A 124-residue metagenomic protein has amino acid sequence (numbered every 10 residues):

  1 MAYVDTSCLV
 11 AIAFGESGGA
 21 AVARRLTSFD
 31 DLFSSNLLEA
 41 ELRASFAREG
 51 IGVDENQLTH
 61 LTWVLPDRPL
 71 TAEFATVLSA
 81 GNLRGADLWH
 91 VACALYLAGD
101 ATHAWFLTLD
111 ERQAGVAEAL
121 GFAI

Functional and structural regions predicted by a protein language model:
M1-S34, F46-N56, F122: Short, well-structured N-terminal submotif of metal-dependent ribonuclease cores
L9-V10, E39, Q113-A114: A generic structural signal for short hydrophobic patches within well-formed alpha-helices
I12, R43, A117: Active-site-proximal flexible loops/turns
F14-G15, L38, L83: Short coil/turn segments
G19, F33-S79: Active-site-proximal, substrate-binding regions of enzyme catalytic domains and RNA-binding/basic surfaces
F29-L32, T59-T62, A101-W105: Short active-site oxyanion
V64-G115, L120-F122: Active-site neighborhoods of divalent-metal-dependent phosphate/nucleic-acid chemistry enzymes
